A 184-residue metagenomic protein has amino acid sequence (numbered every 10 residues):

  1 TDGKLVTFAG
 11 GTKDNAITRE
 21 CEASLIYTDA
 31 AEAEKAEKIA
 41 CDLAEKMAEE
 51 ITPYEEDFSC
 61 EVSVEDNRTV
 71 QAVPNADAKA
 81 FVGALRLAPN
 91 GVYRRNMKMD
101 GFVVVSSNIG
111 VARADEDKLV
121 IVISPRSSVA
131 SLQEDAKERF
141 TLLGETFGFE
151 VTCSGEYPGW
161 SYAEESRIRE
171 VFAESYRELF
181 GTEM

Functional and structural regions predicted by a protein language model:
T1-R126: Midchain, well-structured core segments that form catalytic/ion-binding scaffolds
K4-T7, S154, Y162-M184: Active-site-adjacent substrate-binding region of metalloamidase/peptidase-like peptide-processing proteins
Y27-A36, E150-C153, V171-E174: Solvent-exposed, well-ordered amphipathic alpha-helical segments that flank/support binding or catalytic loops
I39-E50, R139-F147, V171-L179: Generic non-transmembrane alpha-helical segments
D57-E61, E150, E183: Residues at or immediately flanking beta-strands
D115-V171: C-terminal structural cap/anchor segments
